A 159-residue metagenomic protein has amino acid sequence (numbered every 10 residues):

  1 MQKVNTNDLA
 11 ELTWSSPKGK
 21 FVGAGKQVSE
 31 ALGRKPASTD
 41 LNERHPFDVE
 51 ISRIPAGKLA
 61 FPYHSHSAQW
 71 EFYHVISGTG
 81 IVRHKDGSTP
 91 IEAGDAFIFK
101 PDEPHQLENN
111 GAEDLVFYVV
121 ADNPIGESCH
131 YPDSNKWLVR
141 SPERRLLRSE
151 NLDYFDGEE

Functional and structural regions predicted by a protein language model:
M1-P46, D133-E159: A short, N-terminal "cap"/entry segment at the start of jelly-roll beta-barrel domains of the cupin/DSBH fold
A31-P36, E50-H66, P101: Conserved short histidine dyad/triad with adjacent acidic residue
P46-F47, I51-P55, S65-H84, V120-P124: Short, conserved beta-strand element in jelly-roll/cupin
F61, G87-T89, C129: Short beta-strand segments
I81, P101-E127: Ligand-binding loop in jelly-roll beta-barrel domains
D86-D102: Short acidic-glycine-tyrosine-enriched beta hairpin
I125-H130, R140: A short beta-to-alpha transition loop/helix N-cap that caps and shapes the active-site region
